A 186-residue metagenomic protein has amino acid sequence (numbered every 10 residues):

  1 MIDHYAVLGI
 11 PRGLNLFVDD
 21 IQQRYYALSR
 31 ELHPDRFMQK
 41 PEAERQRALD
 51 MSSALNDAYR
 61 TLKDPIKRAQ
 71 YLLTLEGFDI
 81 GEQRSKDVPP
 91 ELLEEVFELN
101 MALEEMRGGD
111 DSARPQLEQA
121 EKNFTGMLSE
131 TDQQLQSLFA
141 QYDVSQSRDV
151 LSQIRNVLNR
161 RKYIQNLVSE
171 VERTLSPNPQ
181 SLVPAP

Functional and structural regions predicted by a protein language model:
M1-P186: C-terminal accessory/regulatory regions appended to core domains
